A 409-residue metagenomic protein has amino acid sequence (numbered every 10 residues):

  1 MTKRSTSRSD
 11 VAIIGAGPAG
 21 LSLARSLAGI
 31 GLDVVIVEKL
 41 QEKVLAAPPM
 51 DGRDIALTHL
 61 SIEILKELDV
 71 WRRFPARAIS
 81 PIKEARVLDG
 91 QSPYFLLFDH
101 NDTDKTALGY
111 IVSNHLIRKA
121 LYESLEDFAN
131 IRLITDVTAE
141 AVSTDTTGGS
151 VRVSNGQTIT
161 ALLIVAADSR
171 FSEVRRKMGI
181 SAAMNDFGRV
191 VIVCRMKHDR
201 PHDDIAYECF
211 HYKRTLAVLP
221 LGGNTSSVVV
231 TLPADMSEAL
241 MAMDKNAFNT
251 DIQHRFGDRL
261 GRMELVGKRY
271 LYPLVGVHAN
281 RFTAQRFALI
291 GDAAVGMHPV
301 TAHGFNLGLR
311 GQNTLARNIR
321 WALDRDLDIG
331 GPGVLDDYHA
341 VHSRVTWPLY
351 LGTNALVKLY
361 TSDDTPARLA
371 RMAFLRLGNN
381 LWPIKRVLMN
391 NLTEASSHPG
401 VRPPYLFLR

Functional and structural regions predicted by a protein language model:
T6-R8, K66-E67, R72, R77-K177 (+1 more regions): Conserved N-terminal helical subregion
D10-I36: N-terminal Rossmann-like FAD-binding beta1-loop-alpha1 element of flavoenzymes
A28-M50: Glycine-rich FAD pyrophosphate-binding loop
I36-V37, A166, I290, M297: Generic enzyme active-site microenvironment
L65, G148-S150, N155-Q157, L163 (+2 more regions): Conserved FAD-binding catalytic core of PHBH/FMO-like flavoproteins
E238-L323, L327-G330: FAD/FMN-dependent oxidoreductases across multiple families
R317-R409: C-terminal helical "tail/cap" subdomain of flavin- and related membrane-associated enzymes
